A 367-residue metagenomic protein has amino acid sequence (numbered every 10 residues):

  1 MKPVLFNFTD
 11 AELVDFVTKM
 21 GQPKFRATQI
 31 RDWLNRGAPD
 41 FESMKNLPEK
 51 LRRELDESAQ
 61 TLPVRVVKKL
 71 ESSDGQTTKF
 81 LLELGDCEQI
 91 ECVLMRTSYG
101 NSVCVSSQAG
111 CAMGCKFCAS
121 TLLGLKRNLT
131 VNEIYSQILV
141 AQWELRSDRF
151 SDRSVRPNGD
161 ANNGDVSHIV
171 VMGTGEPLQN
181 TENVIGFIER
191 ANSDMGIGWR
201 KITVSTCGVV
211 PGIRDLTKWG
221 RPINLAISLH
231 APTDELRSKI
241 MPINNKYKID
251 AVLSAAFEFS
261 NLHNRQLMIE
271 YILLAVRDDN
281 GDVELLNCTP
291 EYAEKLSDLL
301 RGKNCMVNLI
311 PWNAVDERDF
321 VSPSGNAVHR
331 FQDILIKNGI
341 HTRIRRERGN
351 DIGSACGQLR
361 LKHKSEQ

Functional and structural regions predicted by a protein language model:
M1-I90, R149-D152, D160, F257-R265 (+1 more regions): Auxiliary Fe-S-binding modules of radical SAM enzymes
S72-S73, S106-S107, S120, S205 (+1 more regions): Short linear Ser/Thr-Pro motifs
S73, G85, R96-S98, G208 (+1 more regions): A generic beta-sheet turn/junction motif
Q76, N101, D165: Exposed loop/turn and edge beta-strand positions of beta-sandwich/beta-sheet ligand-binding modules
F80-S106: Helix-turn-helix/homeodomain-like alpha-helical modules used for DNA recognition and transcription-factor dimerization
R96-W143, D152-R156, N162: Canonical Radical SAM [4Fe-4S] cluster-binding loop centered on the CxxxCxxC motif and its immediate flanking residues
Q142-F150, G164-N338: Conserved AdoMet/S-adenosylmethionine-binding subsite of the radical SAM
